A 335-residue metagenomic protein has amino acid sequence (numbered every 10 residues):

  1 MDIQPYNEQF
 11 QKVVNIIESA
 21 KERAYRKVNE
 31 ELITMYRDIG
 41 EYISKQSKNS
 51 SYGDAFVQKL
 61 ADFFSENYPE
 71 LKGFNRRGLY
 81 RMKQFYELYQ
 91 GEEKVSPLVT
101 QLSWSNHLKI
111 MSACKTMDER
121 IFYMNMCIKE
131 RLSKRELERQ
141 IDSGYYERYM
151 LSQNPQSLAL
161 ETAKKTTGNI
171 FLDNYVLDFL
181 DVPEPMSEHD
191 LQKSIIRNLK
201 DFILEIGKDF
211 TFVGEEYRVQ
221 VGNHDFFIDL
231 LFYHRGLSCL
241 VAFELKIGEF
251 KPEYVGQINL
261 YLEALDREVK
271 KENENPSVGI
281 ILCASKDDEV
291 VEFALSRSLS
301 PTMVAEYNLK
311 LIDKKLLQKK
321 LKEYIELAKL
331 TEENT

Functional and structural regions predicted by a protein language model:
M1-T335: Basic, low-complexity intrinsically disordered segments
